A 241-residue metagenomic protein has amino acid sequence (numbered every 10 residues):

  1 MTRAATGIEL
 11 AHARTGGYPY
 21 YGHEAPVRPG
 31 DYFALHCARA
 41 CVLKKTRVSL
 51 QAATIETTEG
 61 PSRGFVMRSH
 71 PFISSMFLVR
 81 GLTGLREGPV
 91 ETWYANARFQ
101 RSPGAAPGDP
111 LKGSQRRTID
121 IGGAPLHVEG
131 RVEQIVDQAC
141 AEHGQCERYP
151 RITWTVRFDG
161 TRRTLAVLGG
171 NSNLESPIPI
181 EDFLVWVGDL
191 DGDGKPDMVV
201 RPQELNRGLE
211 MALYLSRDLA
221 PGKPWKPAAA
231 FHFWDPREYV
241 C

Functional and structural regions predicted by a protein language model:
M1-R148, G222-C241: Acidic, small-residue rich beta-repeat scaffolds with periodic aromatic anchors
Y149-T153, N206-L213: Structural motif
R151-R163: Blade/loop signatures of beta-propeller domains
R162-P177, H232-C241: Surface-exposed loop and turn segments in beta-propeller and other repeat-based domains that flank or scaffold
E181-L190: Beta-propeller blade termini
D191-Q203: Acidic/hydrophobic-patterned starts of short beta strands in beta-sheet-rich repeat architectures
Q203-G208, V240-C241: His-enriched metal-coordination microenvironments in redox/metal-binding proteins
G208-A228: Beta-propeller blade repeat segments, especially FG-GAP/WD-type strand-to-loop junctions in 6- to 7-bladed propeller
